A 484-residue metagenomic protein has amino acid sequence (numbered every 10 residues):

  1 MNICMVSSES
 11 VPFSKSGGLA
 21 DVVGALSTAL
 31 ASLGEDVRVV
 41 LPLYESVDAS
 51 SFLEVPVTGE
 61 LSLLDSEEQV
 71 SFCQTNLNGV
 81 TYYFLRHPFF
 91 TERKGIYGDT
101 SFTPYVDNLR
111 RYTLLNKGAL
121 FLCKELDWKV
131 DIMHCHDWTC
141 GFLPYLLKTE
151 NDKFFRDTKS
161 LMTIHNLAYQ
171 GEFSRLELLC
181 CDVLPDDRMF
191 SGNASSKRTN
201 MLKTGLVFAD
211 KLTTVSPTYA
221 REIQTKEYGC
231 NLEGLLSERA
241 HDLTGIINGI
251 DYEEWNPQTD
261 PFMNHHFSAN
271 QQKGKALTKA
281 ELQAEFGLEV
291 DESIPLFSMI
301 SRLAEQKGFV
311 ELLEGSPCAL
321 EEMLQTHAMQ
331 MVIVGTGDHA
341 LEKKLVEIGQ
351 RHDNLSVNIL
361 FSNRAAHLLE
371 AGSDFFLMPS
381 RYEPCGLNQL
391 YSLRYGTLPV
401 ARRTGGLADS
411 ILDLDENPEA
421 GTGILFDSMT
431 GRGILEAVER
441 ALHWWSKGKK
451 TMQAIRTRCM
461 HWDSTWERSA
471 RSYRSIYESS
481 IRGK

Functional and structural regions predicted by a protein language model:
M1-K484: Catalytic cores of nucleotide-sugar-dependent glycosyltransferases that transfer UDP/GDP/TDP-activated
